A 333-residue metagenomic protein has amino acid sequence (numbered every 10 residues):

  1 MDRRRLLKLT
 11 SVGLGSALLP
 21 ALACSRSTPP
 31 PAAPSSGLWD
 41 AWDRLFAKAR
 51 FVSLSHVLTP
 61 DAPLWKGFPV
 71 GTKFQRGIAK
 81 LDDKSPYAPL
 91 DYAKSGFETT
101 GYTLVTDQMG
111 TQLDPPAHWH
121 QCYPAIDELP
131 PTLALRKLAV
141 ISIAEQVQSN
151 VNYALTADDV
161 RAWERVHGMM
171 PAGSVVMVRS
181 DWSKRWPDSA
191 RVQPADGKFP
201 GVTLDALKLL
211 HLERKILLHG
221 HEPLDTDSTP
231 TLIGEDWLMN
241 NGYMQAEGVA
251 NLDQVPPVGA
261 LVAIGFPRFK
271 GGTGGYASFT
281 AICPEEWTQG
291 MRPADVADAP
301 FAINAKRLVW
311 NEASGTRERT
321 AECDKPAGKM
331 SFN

Functional and structural regions predicted by a protein language model:
D2, K8-L19, P30-N333: Active-/binding-site microenvironments in catalytic and ligand-binding cores
